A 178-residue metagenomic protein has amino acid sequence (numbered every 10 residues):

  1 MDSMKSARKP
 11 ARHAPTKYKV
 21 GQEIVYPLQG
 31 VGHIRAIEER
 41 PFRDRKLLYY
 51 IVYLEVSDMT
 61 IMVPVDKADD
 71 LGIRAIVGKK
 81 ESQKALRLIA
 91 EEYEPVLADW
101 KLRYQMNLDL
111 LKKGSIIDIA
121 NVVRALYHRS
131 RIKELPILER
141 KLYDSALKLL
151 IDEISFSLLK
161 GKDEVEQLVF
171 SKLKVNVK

Functional and structural regions predicted by a protein language model:
D2-L71: A positional/architectural concept
D66, D70-K178: Charge/polar-rich, low-complexity and marginally structured segments
